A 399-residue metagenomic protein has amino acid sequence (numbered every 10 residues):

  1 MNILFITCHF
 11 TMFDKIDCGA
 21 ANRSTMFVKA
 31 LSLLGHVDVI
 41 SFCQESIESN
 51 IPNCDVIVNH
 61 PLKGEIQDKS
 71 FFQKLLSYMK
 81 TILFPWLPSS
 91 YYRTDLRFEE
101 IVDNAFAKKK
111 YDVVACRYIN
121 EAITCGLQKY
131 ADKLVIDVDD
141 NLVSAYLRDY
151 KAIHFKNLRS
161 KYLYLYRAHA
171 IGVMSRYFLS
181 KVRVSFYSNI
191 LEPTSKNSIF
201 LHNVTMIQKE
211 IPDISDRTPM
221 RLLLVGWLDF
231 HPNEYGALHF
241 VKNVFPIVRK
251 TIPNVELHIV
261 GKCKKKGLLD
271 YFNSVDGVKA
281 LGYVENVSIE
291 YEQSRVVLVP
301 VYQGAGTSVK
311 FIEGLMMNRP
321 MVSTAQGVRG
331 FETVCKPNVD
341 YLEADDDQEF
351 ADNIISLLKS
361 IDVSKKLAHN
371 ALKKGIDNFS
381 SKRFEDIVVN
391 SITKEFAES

Functional and structural regions predicted by a protein language model:
M1-H60, K109: N-terminal subdomain of nucleotide-sugar transferases
C8, D68-Y92, I136-A170, W227: Acceptor-binding helix/loop patch of EC 2.4 sugar-transfer enzymes, predominantly nucleotide-sugar-dependent
V135-I136, V143, Y164-I211: Donor nucleotide-sugar binding/catalytic pocket of nucleotide-sugar-dependent glycosyltransferases
F200-F272, A280-E292: Conserved catalytic-core segment of nucleotide-activated headgroup transferases in glycan assembly
G277, I289-G306, M317-P320: Acidic donor-binding loop of glycosyltransferase active sites
K310-G314, P320-A325: Short hydrophobic beta-strand element within catalytic cores of glycosyltransferases and related nucleotide-activated
V339-D347, S356-I361: Conserved acidic donor-binding segment of nucleotide-sugar-dependent glycosyltransferases
D362-I392: A charged, aromatic-enriched C-terminal amphipathic alpha-helix characteristic of glycosyltransferases across folds
